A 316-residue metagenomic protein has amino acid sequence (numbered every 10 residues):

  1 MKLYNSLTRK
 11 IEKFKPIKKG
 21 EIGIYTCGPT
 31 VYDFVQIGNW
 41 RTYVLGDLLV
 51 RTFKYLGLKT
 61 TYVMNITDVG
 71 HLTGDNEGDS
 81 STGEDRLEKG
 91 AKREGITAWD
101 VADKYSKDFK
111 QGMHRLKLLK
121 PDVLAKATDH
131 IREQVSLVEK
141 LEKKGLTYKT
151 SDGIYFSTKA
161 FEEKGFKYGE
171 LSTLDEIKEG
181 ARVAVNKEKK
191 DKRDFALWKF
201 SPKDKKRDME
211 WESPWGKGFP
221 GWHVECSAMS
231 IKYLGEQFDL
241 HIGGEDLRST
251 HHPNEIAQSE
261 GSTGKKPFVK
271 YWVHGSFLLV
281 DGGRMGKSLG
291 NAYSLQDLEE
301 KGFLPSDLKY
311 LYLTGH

Functional and structural regions predicted by a protein language model:
M1-Y32, D47, R132-H316: Alpha-helical recognition segments enriched in aromatics with Gly/Pro capping that present substrate-recognition
K2, K59-T61, V123: Conserved beta-strand segments of alpha/beta enzyme cores
S6, V63-N65, K126-A127, G243: Conserved beta-strand termini and adjacent loop/short-helix elements that scaffold enzyme active sites in alpha/beta
T8, I17-K117: N-terminal, positively charged nucleic-acid-binding surface of large information/translation enzymes
R41, K126, H251: Small/polar loops that bind or transfer phosphate-bearing groups
M64, V123-D129, G153, G275: Acidic carboxylate-rich catalytic motifs and surrounding loops in phosphoryl-/glycosyl-chemistry enzymes
K89-A98, V123-T128, G216, G244: The substrate-binding groove and active-site-proximal loops of carbohydrate-active enzymes, especially glycoside
Q111-E139, K143-T147: N-terminal, positively charged, Ser/Thr/Ala/Gly-biased leader segments that form transit/presequence-like amphipathic
